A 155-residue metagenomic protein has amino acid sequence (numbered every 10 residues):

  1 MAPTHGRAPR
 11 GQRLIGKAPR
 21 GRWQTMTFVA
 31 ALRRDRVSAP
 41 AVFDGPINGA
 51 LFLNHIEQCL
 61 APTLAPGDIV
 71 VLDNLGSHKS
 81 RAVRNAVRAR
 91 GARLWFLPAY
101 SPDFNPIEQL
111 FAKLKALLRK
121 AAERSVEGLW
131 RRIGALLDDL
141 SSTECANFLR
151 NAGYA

Functional and structural regions predicted by a protein language model:
M1-A155: Short functional hotspots at interaction and active-site rims
